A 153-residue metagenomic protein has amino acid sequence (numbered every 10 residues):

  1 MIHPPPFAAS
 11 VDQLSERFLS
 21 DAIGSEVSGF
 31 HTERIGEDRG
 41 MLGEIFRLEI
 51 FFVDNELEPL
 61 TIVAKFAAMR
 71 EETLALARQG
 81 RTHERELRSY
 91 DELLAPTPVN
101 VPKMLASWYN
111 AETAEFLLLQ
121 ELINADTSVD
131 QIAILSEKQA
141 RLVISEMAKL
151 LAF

Functional and structural regions predicted by a protein language model:
M1-M41, F51-P59: Regulatory N- and C-terminal appendages and interdomain linkers associated with kinase/kinase-like NTP transferase
T32-F153: Conserved ATP-binding subdomain of kinase catalytic cores across diverse folds
